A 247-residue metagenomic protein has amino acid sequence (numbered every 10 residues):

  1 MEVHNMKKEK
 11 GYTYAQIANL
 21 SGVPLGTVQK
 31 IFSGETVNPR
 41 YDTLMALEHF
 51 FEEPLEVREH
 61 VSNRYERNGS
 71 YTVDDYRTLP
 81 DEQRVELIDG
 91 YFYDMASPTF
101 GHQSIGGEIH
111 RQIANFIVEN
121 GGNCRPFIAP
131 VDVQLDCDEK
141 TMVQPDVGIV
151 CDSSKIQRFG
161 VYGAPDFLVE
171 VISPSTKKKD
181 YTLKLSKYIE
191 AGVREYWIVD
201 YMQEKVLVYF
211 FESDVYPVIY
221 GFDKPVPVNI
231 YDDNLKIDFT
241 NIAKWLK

Functional and structural regions predicted by a protein language model:
M1-Y12, L20: A short, Lys/Arg-rich alpha-helix, primarily the initiator
G22-N38: Recognition helix of helix-turn-helix/homeodomain-like DNA-binding domains that insert into the DNA major groove
G34, P54-D89: Polyampholytic, low-complexity intrinsically disordered segments
D42-V57: DNA major-groove recognition helix of helix-turn-helix/homeodomain DNA-binding modules
E59-Y65, R111, N115-F116, C124-R125 (+2 more regions): C-terminal interaction segment
E66, D89-F92, S97-H110: Nuclease catalytic cores
